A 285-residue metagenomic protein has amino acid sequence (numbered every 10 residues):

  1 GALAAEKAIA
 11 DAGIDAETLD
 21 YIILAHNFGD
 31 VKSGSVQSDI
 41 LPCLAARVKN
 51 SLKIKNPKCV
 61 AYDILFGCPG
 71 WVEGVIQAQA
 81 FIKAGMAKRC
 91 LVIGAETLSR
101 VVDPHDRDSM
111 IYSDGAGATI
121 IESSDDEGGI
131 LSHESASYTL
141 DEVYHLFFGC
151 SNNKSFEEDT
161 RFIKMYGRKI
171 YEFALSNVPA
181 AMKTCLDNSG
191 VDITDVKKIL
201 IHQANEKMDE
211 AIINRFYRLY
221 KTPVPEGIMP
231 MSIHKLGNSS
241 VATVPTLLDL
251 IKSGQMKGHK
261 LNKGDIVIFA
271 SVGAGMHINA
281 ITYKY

Functional and structural regions predicted by a protein language model:
G1-L3, Y62-P69, D108-M110, F162-A180 (+1 more regions): Active-site pocket-shaping loop/turn-to-helix segments
G1-N27, V31, N152-K197, M208-I212 (+3 more regions): Conserved active-site "lid/cap" helical segment
D11-D20, L52-V60, K83-V92, T184 (+4 more regions): Structural signature of cysteine-dependent C-C bond-forming condensing enzymes
A25-V31, L65-G70, G94-S99, A136-S137 (+2 more regions): Acidic, glycine-rich active-site loops and adjacent beta-strand->loop/helix elements that engage anionic groups
V31-R89, R215-T246: Conserved catalytic cysteine-centered active-site region of acyl-thioester-dependent Claisen-condensing enzymes
K83-A116: Flexible, glycine-rich active-site loops centered on histidine and acidic residues that chelate a metal or position
D106-S176, A180, V272, Y285: Condensing-enzyme catalytic core mediating Claisen C-C bond formation in acyl metabolism
K197-E206, M231-G237: A short beta-alpha structural unit
